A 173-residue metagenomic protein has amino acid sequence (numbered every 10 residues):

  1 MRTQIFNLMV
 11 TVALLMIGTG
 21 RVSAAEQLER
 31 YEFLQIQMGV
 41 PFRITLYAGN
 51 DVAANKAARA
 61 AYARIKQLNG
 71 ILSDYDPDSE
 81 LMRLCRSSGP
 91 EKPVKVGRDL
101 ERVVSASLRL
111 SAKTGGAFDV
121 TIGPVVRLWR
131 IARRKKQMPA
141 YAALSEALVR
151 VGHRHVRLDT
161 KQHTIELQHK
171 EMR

Functional and structural regions predicted by a protein language model:
M1-M9: Bacterial N-terminal signal peptides that target proteins for export
F6-N7, G18-R173: A contiguous, well-ordered beta/alpha segment that forms the leading edge of an enzyme domain
V12-L15: Short, linear, compositionally biased motifs with a strong N-terminal bias
